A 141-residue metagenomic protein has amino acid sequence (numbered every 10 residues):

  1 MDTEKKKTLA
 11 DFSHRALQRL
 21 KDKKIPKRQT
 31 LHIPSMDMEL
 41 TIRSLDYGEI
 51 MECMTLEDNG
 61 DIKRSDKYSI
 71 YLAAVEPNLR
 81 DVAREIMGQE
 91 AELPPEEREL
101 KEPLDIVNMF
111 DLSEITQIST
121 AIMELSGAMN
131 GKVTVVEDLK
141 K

Functional and structural regions predicted by a protein language model:
M1-K27: Extended acidic low-complexity intrinsically disordered regions
D2-T3, R28, S35-K141: Short, surface-exposed, charged amphipathic helix/loop patches that serve as local interaction elements
K23, L31-P34: A general structural signal for short secondary-structure junctions and capping/turn motifs
